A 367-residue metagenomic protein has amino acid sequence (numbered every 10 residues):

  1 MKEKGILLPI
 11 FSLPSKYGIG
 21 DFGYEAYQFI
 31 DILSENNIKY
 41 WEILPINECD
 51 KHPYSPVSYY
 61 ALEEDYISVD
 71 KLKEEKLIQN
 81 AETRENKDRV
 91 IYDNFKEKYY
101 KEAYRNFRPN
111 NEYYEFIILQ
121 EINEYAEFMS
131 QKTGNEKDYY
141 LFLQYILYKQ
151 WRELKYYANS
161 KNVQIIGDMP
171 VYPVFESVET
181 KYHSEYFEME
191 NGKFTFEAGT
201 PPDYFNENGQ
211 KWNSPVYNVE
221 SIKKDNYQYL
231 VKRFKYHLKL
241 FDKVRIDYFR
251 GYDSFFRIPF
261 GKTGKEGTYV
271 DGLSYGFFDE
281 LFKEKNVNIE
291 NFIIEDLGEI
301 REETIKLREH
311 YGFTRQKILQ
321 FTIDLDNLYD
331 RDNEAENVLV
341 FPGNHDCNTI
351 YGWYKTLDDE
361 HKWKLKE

Functional and structural regions predicted by a protein language model:
M1-S184: Acidic/aromatic-lined carbohydrate-recognition and catalytic surfaces of CAZymes acting on diverse glycans
K4-L8, W41-E42, I165-G167, V244 (+3 more regions): Hydrophobic faces of well-ordered beta-strands that scaffold small-molecule active sites in alpha/beta enzyme cores
S12, N47, M169-S177, R250-F255 (+3 more regions): Active-site-proximal loop/turn and secondary-structure-junction residues that shape catalytic pockets, frequently
G23, D50-A61, T180-Y186, P259-K265 (+2 more regions): Short secondary-structure boundary/capping segments
P53-N80, T180-Y204, T268-F278, F313-L325: Acidic, His- and aromatic-enriched active-site or binding-groove loops in soluble protein domains that engage sugars
R108, Y113, Q120, Q164-Q228 (+2 more regions): Substrate-binding/active-site clefts of carbohydrate-active enzymes
L147-N159, D225-F313: Active-site neighborhood of glycoside hydrolase catalytic domains
I289, D296-E367: Conserved alpha/beta catalytic core and glycan-binding cleft of carbohydrate-active enzymes
